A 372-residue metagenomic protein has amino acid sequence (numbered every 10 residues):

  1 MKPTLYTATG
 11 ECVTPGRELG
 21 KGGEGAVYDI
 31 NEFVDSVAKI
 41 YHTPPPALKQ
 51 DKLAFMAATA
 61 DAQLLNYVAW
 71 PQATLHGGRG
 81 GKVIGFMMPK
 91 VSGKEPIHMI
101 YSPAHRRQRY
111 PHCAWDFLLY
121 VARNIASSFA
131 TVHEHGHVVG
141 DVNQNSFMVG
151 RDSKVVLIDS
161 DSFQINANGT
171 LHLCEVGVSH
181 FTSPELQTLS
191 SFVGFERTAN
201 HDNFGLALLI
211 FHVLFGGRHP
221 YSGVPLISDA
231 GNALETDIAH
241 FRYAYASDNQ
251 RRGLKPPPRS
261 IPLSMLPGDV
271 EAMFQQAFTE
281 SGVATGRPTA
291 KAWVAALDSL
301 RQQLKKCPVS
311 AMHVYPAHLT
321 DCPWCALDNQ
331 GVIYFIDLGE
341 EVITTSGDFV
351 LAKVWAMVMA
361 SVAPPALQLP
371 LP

Functional and structural regions predicted by a protein language model:
K2-A47, L65-N66: ATP-binding glycine-rich phosphate-binding loop
H42-W70: The N-lobe alphaC helix and its flanking beta3-alphaC-beta4 segment of protein kinase-like domains, centered on
V68-V121: Conserved structural core of kinase catalytic domains
F129, H133-D152: Catalytic-loop of the protein kinase fold
N145-Q187: Activation segment/activation loop of eukaryotic-type protein kinase catalytic domains
L186-N200: Conserved end of the kinase activation segment
T198-H201, I210-E271: Conserved C-lobe activation region of Hanks-type protein kinase-like domains
A295-D298, Q302-L371: Regulatory extensions appended to serine/threonine kinase catalytic cores
